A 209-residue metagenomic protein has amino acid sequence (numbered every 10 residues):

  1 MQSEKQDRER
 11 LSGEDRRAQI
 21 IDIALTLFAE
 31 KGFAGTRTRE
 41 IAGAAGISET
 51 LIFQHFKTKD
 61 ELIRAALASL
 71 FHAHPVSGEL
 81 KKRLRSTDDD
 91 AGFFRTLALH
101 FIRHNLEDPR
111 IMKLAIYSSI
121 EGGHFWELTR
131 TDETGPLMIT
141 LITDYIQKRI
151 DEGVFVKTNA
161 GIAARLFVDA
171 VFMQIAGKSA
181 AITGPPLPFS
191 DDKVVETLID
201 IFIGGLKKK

Functional and structural regions predicted by a protein language model:
M1-D15, E79-K82: N-terminal intrinsically disordered/low-complexity leader segments
Q2, M112-K113, L128, Q147-D200: Hydrophobic/aromatic-rich alpha-helical bundle segments in the mid-to-C-terminal region
R16-L25, I41, A66-L70, H74 (+1 more regions): Generic hydrophobic, amphipathic alpha-helix propensity
Q19, L27-E61, A65: Helix-turn-helix
I20-F28, F101, F202: Short hydrophobic clusters on alpha-helical segments that form packing/core surfaces in small helical domains
A68-D89, I175-S190: Short, flexible, glycine-rich and Lys/Arg-enriched loop motifs at helix boundaries that contact anionic partners
E79-I111, A163-F167: Hydrophobic alpha-helical connector segments
S86-T87, R103-T143, P188: Short secondary-structure transition hinges
